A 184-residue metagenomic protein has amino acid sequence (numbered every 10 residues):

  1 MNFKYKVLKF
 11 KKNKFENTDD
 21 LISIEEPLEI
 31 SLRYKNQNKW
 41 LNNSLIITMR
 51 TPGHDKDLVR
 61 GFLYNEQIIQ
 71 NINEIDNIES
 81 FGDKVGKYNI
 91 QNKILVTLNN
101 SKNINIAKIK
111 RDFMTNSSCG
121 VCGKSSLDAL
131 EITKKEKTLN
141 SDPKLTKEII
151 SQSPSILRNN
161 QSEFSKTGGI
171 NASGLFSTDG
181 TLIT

Functional and structural regions predicted by a protein language model:
M1-S173, T178, I183-T184: Intrinsically disordered, low-complexity regions enriched in acidic/Ser/Thr/Pro/Gln residues
